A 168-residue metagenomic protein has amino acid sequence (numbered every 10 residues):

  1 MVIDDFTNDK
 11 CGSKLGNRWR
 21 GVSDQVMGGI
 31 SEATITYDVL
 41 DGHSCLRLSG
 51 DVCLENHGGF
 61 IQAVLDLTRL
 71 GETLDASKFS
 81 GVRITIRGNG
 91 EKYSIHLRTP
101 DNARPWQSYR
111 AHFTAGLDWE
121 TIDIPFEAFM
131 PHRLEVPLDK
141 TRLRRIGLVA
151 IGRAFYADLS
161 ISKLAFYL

Functional and structural regions predicted by a protein language model:
M1-L168: Beta-rich carbohydrate-recognition modules and glycan-binding surfaces
